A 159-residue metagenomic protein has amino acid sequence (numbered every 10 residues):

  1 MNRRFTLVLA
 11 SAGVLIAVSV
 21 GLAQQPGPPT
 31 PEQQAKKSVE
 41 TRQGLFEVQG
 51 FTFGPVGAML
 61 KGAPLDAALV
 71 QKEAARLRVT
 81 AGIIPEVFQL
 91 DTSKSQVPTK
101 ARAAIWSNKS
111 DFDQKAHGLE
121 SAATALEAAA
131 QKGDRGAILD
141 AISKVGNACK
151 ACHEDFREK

Functional and structural regions predicted by a protein language model:
M1-G13: Bacterial N-terminal signal peptides that target proteins for export
S19-A23: Sec/Tat signal peptide C-region and signal peptidase I cleavage site
Q25-P28: Disordered, low-complexity segments in secreted/periplasmic proteins that are enriched in proline
Q33: Acidic, metal-dependent phosphodiester-chemistry machinery of nucleic-acid enzymes
K36-A68, A75, V79-K159: Sequence context surrounding c-type heme c attachment/ligation sites in exported
